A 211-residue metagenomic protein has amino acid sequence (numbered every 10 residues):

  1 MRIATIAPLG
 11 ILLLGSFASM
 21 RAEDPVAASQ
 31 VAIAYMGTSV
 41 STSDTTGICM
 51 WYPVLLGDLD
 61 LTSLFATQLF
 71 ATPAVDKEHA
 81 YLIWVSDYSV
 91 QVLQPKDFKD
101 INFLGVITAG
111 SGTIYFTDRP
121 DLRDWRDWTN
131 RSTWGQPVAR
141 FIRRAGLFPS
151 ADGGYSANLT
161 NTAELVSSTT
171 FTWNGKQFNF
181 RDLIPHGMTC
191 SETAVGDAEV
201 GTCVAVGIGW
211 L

Functional and structural regions predicted by a protein language model:
M1-A7: Bacterial N-terminal signal peptides that target proteins for export
A7-S16: Bacterial N-terminal signal peptides
A18-A22: Sec/Tat signal peptide C-region and signal peptidase I cleavage site
E23-L211: Extracytosolic secretory-pathway proteins
